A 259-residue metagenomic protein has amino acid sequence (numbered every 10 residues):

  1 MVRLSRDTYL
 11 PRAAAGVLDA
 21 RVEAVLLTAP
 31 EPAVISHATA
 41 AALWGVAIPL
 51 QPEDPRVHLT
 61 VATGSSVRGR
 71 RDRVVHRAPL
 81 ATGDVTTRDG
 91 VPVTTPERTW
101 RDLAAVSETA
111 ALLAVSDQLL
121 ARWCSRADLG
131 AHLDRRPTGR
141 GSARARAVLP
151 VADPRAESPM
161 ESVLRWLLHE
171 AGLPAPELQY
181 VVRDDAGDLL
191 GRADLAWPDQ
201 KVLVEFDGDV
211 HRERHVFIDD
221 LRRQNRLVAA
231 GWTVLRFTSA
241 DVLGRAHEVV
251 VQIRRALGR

Functional and structural regions predicted by a protein language model:
M1-G141, R259: Short gly/ser-rich loop at a beta-strand->alpha-helix junction or flexible surface loop bordering the NTP-binding
V46, L120-R259: Surface segments flanking catalytic/ligand-binding clefts of nucleic-acid enzymes
